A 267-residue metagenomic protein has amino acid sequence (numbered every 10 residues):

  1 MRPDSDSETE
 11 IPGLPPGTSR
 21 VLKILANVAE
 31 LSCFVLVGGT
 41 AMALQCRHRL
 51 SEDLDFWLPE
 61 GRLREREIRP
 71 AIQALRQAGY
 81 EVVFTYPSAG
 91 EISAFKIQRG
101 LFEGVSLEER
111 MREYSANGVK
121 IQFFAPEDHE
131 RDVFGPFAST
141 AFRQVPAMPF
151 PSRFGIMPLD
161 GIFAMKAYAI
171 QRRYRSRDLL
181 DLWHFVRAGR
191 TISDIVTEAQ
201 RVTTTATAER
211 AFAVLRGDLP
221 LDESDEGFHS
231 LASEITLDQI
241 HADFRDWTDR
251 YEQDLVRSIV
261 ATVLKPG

Functional and structural regions predicted by a protein language model:
M1-G267: Compositionally biased terminal segments of proteins
